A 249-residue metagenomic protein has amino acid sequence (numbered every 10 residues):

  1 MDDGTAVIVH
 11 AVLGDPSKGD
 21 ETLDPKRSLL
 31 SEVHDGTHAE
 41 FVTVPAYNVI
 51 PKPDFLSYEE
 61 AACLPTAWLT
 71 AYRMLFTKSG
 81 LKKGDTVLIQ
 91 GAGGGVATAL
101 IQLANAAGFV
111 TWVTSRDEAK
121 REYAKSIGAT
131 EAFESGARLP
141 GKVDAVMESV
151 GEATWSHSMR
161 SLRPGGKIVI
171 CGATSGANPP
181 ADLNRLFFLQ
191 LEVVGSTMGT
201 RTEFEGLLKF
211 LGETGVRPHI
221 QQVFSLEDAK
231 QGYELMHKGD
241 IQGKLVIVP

Functional and structural regions predicted by a protein language model:
M1-I50: Glycine-rich phosphate/adenylate-binding loop and adjacent beta-alpha elements of nucleotide- or dinucleotide-binding
T5, E40, D85, T130 (+1 more regions): Conserved acidic residues
D54, E59-A137: Mid-domain Rossmann-like dinucleotide-binding core that forms the NAD(H)/NADP(H) cofactor-binding site
S79, L103, V110-W112, R116-E192: Glycine-rich cofactor phosphate-binding loops and adjacent beta1-alpha1 units of small-molecule cofactor enzyme domains
P164-V169, P180-Q222: Rossmann-fold dehydrogenase core element
R201-P249: C-terminal hydrophobic helical "lid"/dimerization subdomain of Rossmann-like NAD(P)H-dependent oxidoreductases
